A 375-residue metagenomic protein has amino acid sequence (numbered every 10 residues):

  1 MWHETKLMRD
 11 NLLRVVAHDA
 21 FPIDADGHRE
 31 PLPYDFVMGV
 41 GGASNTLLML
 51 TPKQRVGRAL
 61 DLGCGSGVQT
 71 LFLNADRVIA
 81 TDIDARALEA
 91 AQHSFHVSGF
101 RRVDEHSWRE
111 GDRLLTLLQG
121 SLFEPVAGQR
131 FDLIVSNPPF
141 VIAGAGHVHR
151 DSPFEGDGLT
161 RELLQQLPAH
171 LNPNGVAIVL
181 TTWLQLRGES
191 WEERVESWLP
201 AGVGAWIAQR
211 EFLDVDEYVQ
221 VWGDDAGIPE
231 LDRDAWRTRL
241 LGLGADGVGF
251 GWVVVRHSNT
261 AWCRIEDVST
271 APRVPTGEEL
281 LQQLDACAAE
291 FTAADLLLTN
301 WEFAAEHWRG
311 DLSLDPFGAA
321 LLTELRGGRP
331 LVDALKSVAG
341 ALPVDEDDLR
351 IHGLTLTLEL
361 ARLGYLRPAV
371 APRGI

Functional and structural regions predicted by a protein language model:
M1, L48-P52, V255, D311-I375: Long, charge-rich, low-complexity alpha-helical segments
W2-A59, C64-F72: SAM-dependent Rossmann-like transferase core, predominantly class I methyltransferases with a strong bias toward
G41-S136, I142: Conserved SAM/SAH cofactor-binding pocket of Class I
L47, N137, L163, A334: Residue-level signal for inorganic ion chemistry
I83-D84, G156-Q209: Conserved Class I SAM-dependent methyltransferase catalytic core
A85-R86, S136-E162: Mobile active-site "lid"/loop adjacent to the S-adenosyl-L-methionine
G204-L322: Rossmann-like AdoMet/SAM-dependent catalytic core
